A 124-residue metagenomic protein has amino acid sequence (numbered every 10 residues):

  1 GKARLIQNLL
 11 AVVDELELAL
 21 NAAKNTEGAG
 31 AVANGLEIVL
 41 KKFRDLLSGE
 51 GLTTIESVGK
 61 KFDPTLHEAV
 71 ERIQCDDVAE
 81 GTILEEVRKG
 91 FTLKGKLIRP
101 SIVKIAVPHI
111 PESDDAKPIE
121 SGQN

Functional and structural regions predicted by a protein language model:
G1-A11: Charge-rich, N-proximal long alpha-helical rod segments
V13-N124: Structured alpha/beta interaction-core segments
